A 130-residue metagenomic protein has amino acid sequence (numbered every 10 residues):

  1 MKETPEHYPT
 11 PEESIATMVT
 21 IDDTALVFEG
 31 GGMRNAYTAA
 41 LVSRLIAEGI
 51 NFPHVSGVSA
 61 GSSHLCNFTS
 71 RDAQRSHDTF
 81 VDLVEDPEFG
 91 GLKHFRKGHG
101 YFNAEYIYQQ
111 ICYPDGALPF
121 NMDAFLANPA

Functional and structural regions predicted by a protein language model:
M1-D23: Small-residue-rich anion-binding loops in enzyme active sites
E12-S14, V42-S43, L118-N121: A generic local structural motif
A16-M18, A47, A124-F125: Structural motif
D22-T24, P129-A130: A generic secondary-structure signal marking the coil-to-beta-strand transition
D23-T24, G32-D115: Patatin-like phospholipase
F95-H99, F125-A130: Short, glycine/charge-rich beta-strand/loop segments that flank catalytic centers and engage negatively charged groups
P114-P129: A short alpha-helix-loop-beta-strand transition element characteristic of N-terminal alpha/beta dinucleotide-binding
